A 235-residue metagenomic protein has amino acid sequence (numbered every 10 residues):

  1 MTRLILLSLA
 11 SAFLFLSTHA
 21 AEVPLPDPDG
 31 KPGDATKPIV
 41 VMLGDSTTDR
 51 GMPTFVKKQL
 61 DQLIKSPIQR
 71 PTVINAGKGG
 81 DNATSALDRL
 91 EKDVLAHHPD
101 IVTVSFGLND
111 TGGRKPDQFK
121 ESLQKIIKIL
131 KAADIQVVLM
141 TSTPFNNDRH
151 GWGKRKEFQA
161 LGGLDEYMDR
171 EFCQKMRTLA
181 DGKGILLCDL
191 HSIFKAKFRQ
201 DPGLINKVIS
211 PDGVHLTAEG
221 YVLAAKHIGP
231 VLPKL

Functional and structural regions predicted by a protein language model:
M1-L4: Positively charged n-region of N-terminal signal peptides that target proteins for export
L7-L16: Bacterial N-terminal signal peptides
A21-H98: Serine-esterase "nucleophile elbow" of acetyl-processing enzymes
D61-Q62, S66-Q69, S85-L235: Alpha-helical cap/lid subdomain in secreted, periplasmic, or secretory-pathway luminal O-acyl-processing enzymes
